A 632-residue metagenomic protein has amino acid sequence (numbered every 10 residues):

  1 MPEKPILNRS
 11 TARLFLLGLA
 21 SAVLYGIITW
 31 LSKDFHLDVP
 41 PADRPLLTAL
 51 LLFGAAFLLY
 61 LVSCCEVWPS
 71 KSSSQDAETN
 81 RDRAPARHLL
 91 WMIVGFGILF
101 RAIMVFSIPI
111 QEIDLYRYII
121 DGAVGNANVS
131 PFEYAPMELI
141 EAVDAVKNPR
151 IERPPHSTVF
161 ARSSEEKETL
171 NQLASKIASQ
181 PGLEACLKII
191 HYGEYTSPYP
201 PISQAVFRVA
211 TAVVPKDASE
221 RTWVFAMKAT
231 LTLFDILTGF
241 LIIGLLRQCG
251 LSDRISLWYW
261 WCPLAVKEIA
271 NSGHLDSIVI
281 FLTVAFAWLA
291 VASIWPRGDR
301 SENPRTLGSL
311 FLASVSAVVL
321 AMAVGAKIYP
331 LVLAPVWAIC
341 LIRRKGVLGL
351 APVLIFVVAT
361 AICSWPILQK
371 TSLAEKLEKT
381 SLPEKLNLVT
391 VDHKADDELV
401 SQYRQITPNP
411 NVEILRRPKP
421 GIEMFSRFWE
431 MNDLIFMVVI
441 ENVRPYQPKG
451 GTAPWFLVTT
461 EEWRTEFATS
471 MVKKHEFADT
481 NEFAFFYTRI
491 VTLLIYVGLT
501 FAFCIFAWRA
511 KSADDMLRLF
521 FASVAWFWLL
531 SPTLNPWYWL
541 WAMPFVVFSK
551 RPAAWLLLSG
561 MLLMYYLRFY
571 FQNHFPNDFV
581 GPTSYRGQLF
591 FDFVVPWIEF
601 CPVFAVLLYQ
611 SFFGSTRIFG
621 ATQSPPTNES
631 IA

Functional and structural regions predicted by a protein language model:
M1-A22, G26-I103, S512-R518, Y609-T622 (+1 more regions): Start-transfer (signal-anchor) and selected internal transmembrane alpha helices of multi-pass inner/ER membrane
F57-E66, V209, T222-C249, I280-F281 (+2 more regions): Transmembrane-helix motifs of polytopic, lipid-linked glycan transferases
R87, I242-P263: Transmembrane-helix signature of polytopic, membrane-embedded enzymes that assemble or transfer cell-envelope glycans
G125-M227, Q447-A484: Interfacial juxtamembrane loops and adjacent helix segments that form the catalytic/substrate-binding surfaces
L241, I278-R297, L312, F521-V524: Specific aromatic-rich, kink-prone transmembrane helix
P296-R305, V332-A361: Perimembrane helix-loop-helix junctions
V391-E413, R417, S426-L530, F604-F613 (+2 more regions): Aromatic/glycine/proline-enriched transmembrane-helix motif characteristic of membrane-embedded glycan-assembly enzymes
K550-G620, E629-A632: Aromatic-enriched
